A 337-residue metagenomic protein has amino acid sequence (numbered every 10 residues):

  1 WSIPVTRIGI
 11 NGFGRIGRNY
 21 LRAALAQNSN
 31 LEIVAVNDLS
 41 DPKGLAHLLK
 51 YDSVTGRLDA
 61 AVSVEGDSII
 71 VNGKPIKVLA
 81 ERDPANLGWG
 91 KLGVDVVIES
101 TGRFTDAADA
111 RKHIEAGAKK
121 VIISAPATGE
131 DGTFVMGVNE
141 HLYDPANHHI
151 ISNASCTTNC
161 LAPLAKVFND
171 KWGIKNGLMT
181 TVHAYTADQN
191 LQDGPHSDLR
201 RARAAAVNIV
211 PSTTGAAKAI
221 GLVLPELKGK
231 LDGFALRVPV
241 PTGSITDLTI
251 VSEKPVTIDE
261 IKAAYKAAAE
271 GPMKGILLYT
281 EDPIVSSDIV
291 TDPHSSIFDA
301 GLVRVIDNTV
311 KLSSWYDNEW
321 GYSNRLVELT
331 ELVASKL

Functional and structural regions predicted by a protein language model:
I3-A202, R304, E328, K336: N-terminal Rossmann-like NAD(P) cofactor-binding subdomain of oxidoreductases, focused on the glycine-rich
F13, G17, D106, A154-T157 (+9 more regions): Generic structural signal for well-ordered, non-membrane alpha-helical segments in soluble metabolic enzymes
L25-S29, K166-I174, A184-A187, T214 (+5 more regions): Generic secondary-structure signature for well-ordered alpha-helical cores
L39-D41, P84, A127-T128, S155-T157 (+6 more regions): Glycine-rich beta-alpha junction loops
I69, F134-M136, I150, L191-Q192 (+5 more regions): Short clusters of hydrophobic/aromatic residues that line enzyme substrate/ligand-binding pockets
N147-H148, A204-A206, G243-D247, T309-K311: Short, solvent-exposed beta-strand edge segments and adjacent coil->beta transition regions
K171-A235, P241: Catalytic core of tubulin tyrosine ligase-like
G233, I245, T249-L337: C-terminal active-site/capping subdomain that shapes the small-molecule cofactor and substrate pocket of enzyme
